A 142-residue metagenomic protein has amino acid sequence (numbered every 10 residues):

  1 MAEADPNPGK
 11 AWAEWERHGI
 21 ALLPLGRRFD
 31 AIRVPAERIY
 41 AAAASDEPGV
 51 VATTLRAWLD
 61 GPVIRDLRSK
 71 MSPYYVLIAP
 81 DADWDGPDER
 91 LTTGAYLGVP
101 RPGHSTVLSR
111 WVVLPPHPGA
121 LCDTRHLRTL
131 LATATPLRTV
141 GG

Functional and structural regions predicted by a protein language model:
M1-K70, P80-D83, R90-T92, H104 (+1 more regions): Signature for HUH/AEP ssDNA processing cores
P73: Conserved catalytic motifs of the protein kinase core domain
G98-R101: Contiguous ligand/interfacial binding patches
V107-S109: Short, charged, surface-exposed secondary-structure boundary motifs
